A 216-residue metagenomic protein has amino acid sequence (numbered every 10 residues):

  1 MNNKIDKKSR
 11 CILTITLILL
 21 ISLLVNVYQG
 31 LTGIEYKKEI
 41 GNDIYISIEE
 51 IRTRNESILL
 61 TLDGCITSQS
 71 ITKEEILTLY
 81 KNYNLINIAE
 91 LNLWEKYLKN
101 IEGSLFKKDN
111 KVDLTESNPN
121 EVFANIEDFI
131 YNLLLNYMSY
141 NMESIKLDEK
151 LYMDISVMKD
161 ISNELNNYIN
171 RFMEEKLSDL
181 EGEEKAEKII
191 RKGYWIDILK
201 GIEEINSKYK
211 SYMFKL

Functional and structural regions predicted by a protein language model:
M1-S22, Y28: N-terminal Sec-pathway targeting helices
S22-I46: Transmembrane signal-anchor/signal-peptide helices with a preference for the extracytoplasmic
D43-E50, Y194: Juxtamembrane helix-loop boundaries in multi-pass membrane proteins
I48-E74: Short extracytoplasmic
I51, I76-L79, M158: Hydrophobic packing residues in well-ordered alpha-helices of helical domains and bundles
R54-T61, N82-L85, A89, I161: Amphipathic, well-ordered alpha-helical segments in soluble domains
C65-Y152, E181-I205, Y209, K215: Alpha-helical segments in soluble extracytoplasmic regions
I145-E183, E187: Mature extracytoplasmic/lumenal regions of exported proteins
